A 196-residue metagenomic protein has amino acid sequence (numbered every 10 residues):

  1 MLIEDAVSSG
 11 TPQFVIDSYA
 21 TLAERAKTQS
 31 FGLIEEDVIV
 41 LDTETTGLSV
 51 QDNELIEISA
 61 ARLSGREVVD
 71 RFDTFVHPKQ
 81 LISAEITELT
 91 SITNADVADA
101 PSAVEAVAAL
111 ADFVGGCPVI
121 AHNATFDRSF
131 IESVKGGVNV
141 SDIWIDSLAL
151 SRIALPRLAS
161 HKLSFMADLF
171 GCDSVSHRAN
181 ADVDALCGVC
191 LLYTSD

Functional and structural regions predicted by a protein language model:
M1-A6, Y193-D196: Conserved small/polar residues in nucleotide/adenosyl-binding loops
E4-D5, G10-I143, P156-H177: Conserved non-catalytic scaffold segment of RNase H-like nuclease domains
T43-G47, L186, Y193-T194: Ser/Thr-glycine-rich phosphate-binding loops at phosphate-binding pockets of nucleotides, nucleotide cofactors
G115, L191-L192: Non-catalytic alpha-helical coupling and interface elements of nucleotide-dependent molecular machines and regulators
S129, L148, D184: Active-site phosphate/pyrophosphate-handling residues
D142-S151: A short, structured active-site edge motif that brings together acidic residues
A181-V189: Acidic, divalent-metal-coordinating active-site segment for phosphoryl/phosphodiester hydrolysis, typified by short
